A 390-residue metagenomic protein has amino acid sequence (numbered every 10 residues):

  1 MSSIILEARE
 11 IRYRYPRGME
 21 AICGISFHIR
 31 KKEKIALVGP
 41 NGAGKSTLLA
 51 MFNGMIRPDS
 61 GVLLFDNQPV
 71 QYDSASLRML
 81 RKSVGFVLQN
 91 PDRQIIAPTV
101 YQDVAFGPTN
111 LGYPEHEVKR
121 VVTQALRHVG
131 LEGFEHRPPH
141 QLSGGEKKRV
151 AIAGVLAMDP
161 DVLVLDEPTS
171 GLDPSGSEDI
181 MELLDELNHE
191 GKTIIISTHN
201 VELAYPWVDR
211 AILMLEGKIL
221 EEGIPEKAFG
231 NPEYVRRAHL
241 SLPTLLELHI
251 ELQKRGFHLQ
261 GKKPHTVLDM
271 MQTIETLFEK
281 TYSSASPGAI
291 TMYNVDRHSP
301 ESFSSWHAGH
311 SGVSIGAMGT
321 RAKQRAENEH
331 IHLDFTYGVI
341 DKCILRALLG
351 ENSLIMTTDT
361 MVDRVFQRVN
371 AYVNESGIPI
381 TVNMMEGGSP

Functional and structural regions predicted by a protein language model:
M1-A8, R12-G24, K31, A36 (+2 more regions): A short, flexible loop at the N-terminus of ABC-type nucleotide-binding domains that lies
N53: Helix-to-loop junction immediately C-terminal to a conserved catalytic motif
V62-M79: ABC ATPase NBD Q-loop/coupling interface
H116-F134: Conserved ABC ATPase "signature" region
P138-L142, E146: Conserved ABC ATPase signature
V155-L156: ABC ATPase C-loop
E216-G217: Conserved ABC ATPase "signature" C-loop
V235-R325, G338, M356, R364-R368 (+1 more regions): ABC ATPase nucleotide-binding domains
